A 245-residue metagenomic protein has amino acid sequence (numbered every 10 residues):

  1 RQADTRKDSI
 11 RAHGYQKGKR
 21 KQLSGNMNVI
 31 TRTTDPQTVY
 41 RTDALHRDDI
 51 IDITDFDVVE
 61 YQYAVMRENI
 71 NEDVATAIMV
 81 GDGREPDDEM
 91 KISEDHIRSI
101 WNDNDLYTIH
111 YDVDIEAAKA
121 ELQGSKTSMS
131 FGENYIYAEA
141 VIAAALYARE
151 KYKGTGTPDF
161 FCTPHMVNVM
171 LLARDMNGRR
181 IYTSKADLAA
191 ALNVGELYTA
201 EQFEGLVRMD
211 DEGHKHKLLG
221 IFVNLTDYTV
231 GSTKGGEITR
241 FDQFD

Functional and structural regions predicted by a protein language model:
R1-T42: Assembly/oligomerization interface modules of large self-assembling protein complexes
Q2, L45-R47, P164: Residues immediately flanking
Q22, T33, Y40-A144, E196 (+1 more regions): Alpha-helical scaffold segments that mediate packing/assembly in large oligomeric complexes
G25-M27, R32, D48, A77 (+3 more regions): Flexible, active-site-adjacent loop/turn segments at secondary-structure boundaries
N26-N28, R67-I70, S184-A189: Glycine-rich loops and low-complexity Gly/Arg-rich segments that provide flexible linkers or classic glycine-based
T108-D245: Long, low-charge, small-residue-enriched segments that form tightly packed helices used for assembly/packing
